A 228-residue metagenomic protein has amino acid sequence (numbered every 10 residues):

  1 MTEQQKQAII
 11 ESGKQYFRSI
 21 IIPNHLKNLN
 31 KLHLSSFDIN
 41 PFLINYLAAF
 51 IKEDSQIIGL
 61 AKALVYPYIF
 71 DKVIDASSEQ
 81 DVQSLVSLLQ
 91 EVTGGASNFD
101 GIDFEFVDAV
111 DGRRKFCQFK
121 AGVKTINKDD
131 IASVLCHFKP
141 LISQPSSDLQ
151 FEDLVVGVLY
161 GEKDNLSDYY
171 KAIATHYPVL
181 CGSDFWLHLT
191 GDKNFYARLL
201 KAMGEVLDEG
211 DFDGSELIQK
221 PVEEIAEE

Functional and structural regions predicted by a protein language model:
M1-S77: Interdomain/boundary linker segments immediately adjacent to catalytic/signaling cores
G13, F17, I21, H25 (+4 more regions): Hydrophobic, Leu/Ile/Phe/Ala-enriched alpha-helical segments that form helix-helix packing faces
V73-G94: Short N-terminal edge-element motif at the start of the domain
L85, I102-F104, F119, D130-V134: "Short basic amphipathic alpha-helical interaction patches in structured regions
Q90, F104-D108, G112-I126: Conserved catalytic cores of phosphodiester-cleaving nucleases, focusing on short active-site segments
V92-D103: Short, well-structured beta-strand/strand-turn elements
A121-G182: Catalytic cores of nucleic-acid endonucleases
V158-E228: Domain-level recognition of nuclease-like catalytic cores that cleave nucleotide substrates
